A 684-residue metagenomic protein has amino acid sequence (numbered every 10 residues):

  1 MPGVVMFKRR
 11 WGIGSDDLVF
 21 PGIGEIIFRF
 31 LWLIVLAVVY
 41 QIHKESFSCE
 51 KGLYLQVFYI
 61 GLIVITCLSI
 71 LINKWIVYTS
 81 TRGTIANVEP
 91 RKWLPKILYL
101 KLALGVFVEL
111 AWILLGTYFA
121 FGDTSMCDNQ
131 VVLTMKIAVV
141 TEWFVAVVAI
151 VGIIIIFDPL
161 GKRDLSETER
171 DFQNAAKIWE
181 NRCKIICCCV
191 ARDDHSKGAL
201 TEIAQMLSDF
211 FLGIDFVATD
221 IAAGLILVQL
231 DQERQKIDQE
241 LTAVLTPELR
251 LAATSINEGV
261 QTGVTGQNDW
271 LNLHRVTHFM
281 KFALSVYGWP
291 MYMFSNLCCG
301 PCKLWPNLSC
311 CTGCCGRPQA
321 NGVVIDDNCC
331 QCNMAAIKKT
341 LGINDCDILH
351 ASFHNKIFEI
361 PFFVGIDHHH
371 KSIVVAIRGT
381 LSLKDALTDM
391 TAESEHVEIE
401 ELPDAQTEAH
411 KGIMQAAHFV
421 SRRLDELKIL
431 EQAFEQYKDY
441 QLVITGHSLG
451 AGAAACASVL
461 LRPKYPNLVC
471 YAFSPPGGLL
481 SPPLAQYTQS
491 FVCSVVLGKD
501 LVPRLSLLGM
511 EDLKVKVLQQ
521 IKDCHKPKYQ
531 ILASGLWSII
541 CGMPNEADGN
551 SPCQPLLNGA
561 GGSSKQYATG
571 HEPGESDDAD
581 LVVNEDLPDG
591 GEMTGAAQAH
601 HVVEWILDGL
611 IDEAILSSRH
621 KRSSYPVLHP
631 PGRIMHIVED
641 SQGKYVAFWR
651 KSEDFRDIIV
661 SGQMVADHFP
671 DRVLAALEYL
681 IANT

Functional and structural regions predicted by a protein language model:
P2-T445, L449-T684: Non-catalytic, mobile gating and regulatory segments of ester bond hydrolases
